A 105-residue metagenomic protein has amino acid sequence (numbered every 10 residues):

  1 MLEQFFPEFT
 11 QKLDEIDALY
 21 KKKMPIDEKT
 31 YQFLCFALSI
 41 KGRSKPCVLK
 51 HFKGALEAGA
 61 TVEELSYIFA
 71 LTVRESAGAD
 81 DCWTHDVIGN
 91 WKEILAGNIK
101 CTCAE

Functional and structural regions predicted by a protein language model:
M1-E105: Hydrophobic alpha-helical segments
